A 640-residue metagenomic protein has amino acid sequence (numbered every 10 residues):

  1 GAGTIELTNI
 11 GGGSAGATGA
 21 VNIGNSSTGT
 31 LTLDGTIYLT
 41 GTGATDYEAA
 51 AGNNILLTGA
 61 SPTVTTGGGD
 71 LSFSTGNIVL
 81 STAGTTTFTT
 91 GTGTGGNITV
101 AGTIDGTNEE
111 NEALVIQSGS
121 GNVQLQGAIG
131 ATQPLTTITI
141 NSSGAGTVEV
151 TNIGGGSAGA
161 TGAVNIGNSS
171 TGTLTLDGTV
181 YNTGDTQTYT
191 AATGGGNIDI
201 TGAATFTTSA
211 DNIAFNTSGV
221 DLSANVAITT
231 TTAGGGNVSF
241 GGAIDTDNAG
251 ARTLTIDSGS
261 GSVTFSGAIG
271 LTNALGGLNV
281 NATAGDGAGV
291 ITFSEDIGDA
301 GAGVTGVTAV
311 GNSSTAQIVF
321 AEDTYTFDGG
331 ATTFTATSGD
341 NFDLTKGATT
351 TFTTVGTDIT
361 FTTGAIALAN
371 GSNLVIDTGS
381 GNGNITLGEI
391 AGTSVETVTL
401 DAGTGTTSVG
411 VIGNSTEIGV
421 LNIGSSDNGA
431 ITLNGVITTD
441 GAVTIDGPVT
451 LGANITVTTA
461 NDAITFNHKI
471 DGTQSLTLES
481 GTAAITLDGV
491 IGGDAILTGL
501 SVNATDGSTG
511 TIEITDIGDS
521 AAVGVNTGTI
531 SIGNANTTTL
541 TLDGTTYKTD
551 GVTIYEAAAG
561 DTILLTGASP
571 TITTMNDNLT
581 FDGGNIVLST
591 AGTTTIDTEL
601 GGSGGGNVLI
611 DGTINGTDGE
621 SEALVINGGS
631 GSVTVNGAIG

Functional and structural regions predicted by a protein language model:
G1-G640: Extracellular lectin-like interaction modules
